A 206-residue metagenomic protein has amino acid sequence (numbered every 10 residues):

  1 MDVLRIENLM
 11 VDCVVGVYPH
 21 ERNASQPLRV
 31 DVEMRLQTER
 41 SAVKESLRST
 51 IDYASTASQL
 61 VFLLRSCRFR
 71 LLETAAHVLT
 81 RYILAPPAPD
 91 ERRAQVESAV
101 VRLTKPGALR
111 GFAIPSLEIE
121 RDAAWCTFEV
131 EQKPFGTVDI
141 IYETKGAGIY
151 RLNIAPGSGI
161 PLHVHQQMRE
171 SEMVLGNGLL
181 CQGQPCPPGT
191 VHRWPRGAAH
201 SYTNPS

Functional and structural regions predicted by a protein language model:
M1-P134, A147: N-terminal, polar/charged subdomain of small-to-medium soluble alpha/beta proteins
V14-P19, P106, G159, L179 (+1 more regions): Short beta-turn/strand-loop junction motif enriched in small, turn-promoting residues
P19-R22, V43-E45, I141, L152 (+3 more regions): Short histidine-centered beta-strand/loop micro-motifs that create catalytic or ligand/metal-coordination sites
S116, I149-N153, S171, V191-R193: Conserved hydrophobic/aromatic beta-strand scaffold that supports enzyme active sites
V130-R169: A short glycine-rich, His/Asp/Glu-containing loop-to-beta-strand
G146, L180-S201: Short acidic-glycine-tyrosine-enriched beta hairpin
H165-Q182: Glycine- and acidic-residue-biased ligand/ion/polar-headgroup-sensing regions
